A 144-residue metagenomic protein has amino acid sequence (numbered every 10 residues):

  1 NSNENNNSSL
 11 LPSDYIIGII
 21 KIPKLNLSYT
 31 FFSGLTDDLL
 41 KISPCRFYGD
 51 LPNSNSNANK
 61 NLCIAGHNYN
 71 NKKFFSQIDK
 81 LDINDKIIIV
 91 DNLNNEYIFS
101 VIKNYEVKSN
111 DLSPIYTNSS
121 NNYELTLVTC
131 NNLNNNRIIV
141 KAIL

Functional and structural regions predicted by a protein language model:
N1-L144: Solvent-exposed, non-transmembrane regions of membrane-associated and secreted proteins
